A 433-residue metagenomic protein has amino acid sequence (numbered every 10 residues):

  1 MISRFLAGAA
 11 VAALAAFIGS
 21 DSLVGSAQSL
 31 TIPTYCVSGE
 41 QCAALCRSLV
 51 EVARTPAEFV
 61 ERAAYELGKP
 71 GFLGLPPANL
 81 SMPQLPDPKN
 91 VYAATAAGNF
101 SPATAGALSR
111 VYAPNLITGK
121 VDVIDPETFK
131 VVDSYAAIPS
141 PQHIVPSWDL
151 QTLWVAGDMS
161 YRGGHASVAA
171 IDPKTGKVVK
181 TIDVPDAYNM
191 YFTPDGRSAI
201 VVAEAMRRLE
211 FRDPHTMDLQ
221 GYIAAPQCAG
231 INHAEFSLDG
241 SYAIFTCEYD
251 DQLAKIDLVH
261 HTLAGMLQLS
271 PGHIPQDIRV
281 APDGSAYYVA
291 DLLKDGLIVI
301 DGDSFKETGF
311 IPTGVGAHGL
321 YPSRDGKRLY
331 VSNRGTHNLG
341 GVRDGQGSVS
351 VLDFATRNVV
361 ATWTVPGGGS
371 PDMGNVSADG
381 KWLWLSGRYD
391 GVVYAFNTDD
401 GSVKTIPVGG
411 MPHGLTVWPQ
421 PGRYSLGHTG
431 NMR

Functional and structural regions predicted by a protein language model:
M1, I18-S20, V24-A27: Intrinsically disordered, low-complexity segments
I2-I18: Gram-negative bacterial Sec-dependent N-terminal signal peptides
V24-R433: Predominantly soluble domains enriched in secretory-pathway, periplasmic, or organellar proteins
